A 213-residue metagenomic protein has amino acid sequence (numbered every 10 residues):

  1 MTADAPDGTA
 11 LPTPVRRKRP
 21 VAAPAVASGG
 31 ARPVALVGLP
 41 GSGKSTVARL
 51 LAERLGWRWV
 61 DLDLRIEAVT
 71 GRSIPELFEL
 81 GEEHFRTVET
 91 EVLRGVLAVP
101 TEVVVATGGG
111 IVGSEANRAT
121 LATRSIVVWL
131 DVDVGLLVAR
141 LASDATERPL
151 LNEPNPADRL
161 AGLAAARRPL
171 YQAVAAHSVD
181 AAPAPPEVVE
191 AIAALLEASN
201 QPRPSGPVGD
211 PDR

Functional and structural regions predicted by a protein language model:
T2-G29, L50, R54, A139 (+1 more regions): NTP-dependent small-molecule kinase module
L36: Hydrophobic anchor at the beta1->P-loop junction of P-loop NTPases
L39: P-loop (Walker A) phosphate-binding loop of NTP-binding proteins
K44: Conserved lysine of the Walker
V47: Hydrophobic positions on the alpha1 helix immediately C-terminal to the Walker A/P-loop
R58-A122, E147-P149, A161: ATP-dependent small-molecule kinase phosphotransfer cores that center on conserved nucleotide phosphate-binding segments
G109-I111, D133-G135, A184: Short glycine-rich anion-binding loops that position phosphate/pyrophosphate groups of nucleotides and phosphorylated
T123-R168: A glycine- and Lys/Arg-enriched "phosphate-lid" helix/loop adjacent to the NTP-binding pocket of small-molecule kinases
